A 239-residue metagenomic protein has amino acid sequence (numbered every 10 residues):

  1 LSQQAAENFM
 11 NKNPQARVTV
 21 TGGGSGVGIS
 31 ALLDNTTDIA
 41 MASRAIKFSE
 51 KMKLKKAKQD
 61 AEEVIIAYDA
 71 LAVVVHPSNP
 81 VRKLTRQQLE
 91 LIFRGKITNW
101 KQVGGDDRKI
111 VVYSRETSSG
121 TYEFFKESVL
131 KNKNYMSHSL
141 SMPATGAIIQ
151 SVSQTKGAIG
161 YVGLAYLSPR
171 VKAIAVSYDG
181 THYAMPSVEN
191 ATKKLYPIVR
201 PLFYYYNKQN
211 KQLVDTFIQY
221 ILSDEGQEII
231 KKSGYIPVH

Functional and structural regions predicted by a protein language model:
L1-H239: Exported/periplasmic ABC-transporter solute-binding proteins
